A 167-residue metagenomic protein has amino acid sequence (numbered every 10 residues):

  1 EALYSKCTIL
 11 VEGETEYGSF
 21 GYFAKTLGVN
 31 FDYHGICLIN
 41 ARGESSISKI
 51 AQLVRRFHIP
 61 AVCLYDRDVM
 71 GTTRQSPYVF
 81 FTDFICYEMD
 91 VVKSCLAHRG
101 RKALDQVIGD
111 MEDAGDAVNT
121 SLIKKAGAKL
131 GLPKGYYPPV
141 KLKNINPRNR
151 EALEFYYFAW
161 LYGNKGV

Functional and structural regions predicted by a protein language model:
E1-L10, E14-V167: Acidic, Mg2+-coordinating catalytic modules of nucleic-acid enzymes
